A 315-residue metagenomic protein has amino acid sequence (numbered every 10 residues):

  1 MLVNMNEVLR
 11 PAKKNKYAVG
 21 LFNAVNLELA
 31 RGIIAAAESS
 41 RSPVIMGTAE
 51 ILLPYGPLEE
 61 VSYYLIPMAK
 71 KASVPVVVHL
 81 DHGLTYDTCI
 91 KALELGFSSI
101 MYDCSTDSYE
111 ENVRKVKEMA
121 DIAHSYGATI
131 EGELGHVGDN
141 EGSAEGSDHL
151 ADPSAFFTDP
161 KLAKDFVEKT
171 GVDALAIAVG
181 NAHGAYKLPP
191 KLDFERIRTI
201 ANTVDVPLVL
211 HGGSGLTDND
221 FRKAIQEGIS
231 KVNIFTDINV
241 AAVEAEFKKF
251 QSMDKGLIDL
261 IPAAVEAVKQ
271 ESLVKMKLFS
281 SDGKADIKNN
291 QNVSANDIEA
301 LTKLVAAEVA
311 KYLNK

Functional and structural regions predicted by a protein language model:
M1, K16-V19, L80, L175 (+4 more regions): Intrinsic structural disorder
V3-N15, V25-L52, L58-P75, H82-V204 (+5 more regions): Alpha/beta enzyme core
V19, Y102, I258-I261: Active-site oxyanion-binding pockets that recognize sulfate/phosphate
L210-G212: Thr-Gly-centered strand-to-loop micro-motif
T217-K315: C-terminal alpha-helical cap/extension of soluble enzyme domains
